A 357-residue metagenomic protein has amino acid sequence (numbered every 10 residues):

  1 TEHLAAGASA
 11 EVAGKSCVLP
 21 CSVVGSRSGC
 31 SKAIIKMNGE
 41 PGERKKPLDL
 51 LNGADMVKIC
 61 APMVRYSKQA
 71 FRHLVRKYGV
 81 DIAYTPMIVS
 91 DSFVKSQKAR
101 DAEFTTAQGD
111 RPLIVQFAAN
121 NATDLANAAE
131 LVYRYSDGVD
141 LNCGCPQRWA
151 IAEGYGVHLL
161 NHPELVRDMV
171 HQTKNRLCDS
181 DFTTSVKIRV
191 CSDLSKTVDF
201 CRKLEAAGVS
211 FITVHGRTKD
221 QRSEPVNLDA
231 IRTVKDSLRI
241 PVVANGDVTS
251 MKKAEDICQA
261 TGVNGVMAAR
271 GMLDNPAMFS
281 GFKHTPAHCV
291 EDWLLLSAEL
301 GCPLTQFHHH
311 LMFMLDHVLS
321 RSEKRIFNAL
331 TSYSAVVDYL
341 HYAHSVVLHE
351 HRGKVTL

Functional and structural regions predicted by a protein language model:
T1-L4, E11-I59, V64, Q69-A70 (+5 more regions): Alpha/beta catalytic cores of nucleotide-metabolism and tRNA/nucleoside-modifying enzymes
N38-A54, M63-V132: Glycine-rich, positively charged N-terminal anion/phosphate-binding segment
P62, A119, A126-V139, C143 (+4 more regions): Conserved alpha/beta-domain cores
M63-R65, I88-S90, A118-N120, G144-P146 (+4 more regions): Active-site beta-loop-alpha junctions enriched in small/polar residues
T85, G138-P146, A207-G216, V266-M272: Non-cysteine beta-strand/loop elements that form the S-adenosyl-L-methionine
F93-R100, R148-Q172, D193-S195, D220-R232 (+1 more regions): Active-site-adjacent beta->alpha loops and helix N-cap segments on the catalytic face of soluble alpha/beta enzymes
